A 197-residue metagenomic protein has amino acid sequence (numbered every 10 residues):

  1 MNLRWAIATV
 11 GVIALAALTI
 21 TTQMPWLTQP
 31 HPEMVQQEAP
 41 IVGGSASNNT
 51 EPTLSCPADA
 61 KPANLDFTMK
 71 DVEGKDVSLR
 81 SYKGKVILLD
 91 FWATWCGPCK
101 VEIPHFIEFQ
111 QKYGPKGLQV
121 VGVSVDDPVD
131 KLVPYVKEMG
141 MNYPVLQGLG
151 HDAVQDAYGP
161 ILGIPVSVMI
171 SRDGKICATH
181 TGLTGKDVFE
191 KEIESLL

Functional and structural regions predicted by a protein language model:
M1-D66: N-terminal targeting signals for export/organelle localization
P57-K61, D66-I87, Q110-Y113, D156: A short beta-strand-turn-helix
F67, Y82, F91-W92, Y135 (+1 more regions): Conserved hydrophobic/aromatic "anchor" residues that stabilize well-ordered secondary structure elements
K70, R80, V121-V123, T181: Surface-exposed loop and edge beta-strand positions of immunoglobulin-like domains
K85-I87, F91-W95, G163: Short pre-active-site segment immediately N-terminal to redox-active cysteine/selenocysteine motifs in thiol-based
K100-G140, Q147-D156: Structural microenvironment flanking redox-active thiols in thiol-disulfide oxidoreductases
Y135-N142, G148-E194: Thiol/disulfide oxidoreductase modules built on the thioredoxin-like
